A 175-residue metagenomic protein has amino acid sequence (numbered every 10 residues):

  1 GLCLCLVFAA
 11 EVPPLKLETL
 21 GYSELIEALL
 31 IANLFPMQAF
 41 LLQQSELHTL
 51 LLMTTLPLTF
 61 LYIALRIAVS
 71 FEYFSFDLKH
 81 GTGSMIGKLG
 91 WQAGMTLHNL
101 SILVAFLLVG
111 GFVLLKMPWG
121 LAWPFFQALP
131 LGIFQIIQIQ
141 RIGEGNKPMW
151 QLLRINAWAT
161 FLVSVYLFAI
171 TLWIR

Functional and structural regions predicted by a protein language model:
G1, L25-I26, L51-L56, M95-N99 (+1 more regions): Hydrophobic alpha-helical transmembrane segments
G1-E46: Intramembrane alpha-helical segments
G1-F8, H48-A68: Membrane-embedded alpha-helical segments that form the functional core of polytopic membrane enzymes, especially those
G1-L15, N99-P148: Transmembrane helix-loop-helix
L25-F40, G87-W91, L152-L167: Small-residue-rich segments of transmembrane alpha-helices in multi-pass membrane proteins, especially helix faces
F35-L56, L107-A122, L167-R175: Helix-coil boundary and interhelical linker segments in multi-pass alpha-helical membrane proteins
T59-V104: Solvent-exposed interhelical
G111, I133-I137, K147-P148, L152-I174: Polytopic transmembrane helical bundles with strong interfacial aromatic enrichment
